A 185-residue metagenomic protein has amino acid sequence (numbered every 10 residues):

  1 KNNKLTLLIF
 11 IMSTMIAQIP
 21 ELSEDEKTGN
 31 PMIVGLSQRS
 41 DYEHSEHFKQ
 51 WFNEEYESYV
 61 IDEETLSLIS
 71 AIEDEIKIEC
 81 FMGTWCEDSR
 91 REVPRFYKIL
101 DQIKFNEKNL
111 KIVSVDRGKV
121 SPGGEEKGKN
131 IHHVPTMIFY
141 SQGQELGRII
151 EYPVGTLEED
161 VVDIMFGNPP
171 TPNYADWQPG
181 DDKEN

Functional and structural regions predicted by a protein language model:
K1-E21: Bacterial Sec-dependent N-terminal signal peptides
Q18-I72, D160-N185: Non-globular targeting/processing and membrane-anchoring segments
S70-K77, R95-V113: Conserved helix-turn-beta segment immediately C-terminal to the redox Cys motif in thioredoxin-like folds
C80-T84, E107-S121: Thiol-based oxidoreductase modules, predominantly thioredoxin-like and allied folds used for disulfide exchange
C80-W85, G147-E151: Second-shell loop/turn segments in exported
T84-E92: Conserved redox-active cysteine motifs that mediate thiol-disulfide chemistry, especially di-cysteine Cys-X(1-2)-Cys
G118-H132: Short Fe-S-cluster ligation motifs
H133, F139-A175: Non-catalytic, surface beta->alpha helical segment in thiol-disulfide oxidoreductase systems
